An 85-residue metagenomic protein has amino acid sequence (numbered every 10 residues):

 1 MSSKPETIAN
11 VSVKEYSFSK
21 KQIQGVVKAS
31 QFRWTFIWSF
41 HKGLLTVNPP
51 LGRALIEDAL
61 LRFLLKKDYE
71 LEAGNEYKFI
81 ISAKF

Functional and structural regions predicted by a protein language model:
M1-E6, S82-F85: Short intrinsically disordered terminal tails
M1-S2, I23-Q24, K67: Intrinsically disordered, low-complexity boundary segments flanking structured domains
S2, T46-V47: Compositionally biased, intrinsically disordered/low-complexity regions enriched for serine, proline and threonine
K4-E6, A29, E72-G74: A generic structural signal for short, non-catalytic loop/turn and secondary-structure boundary residues
T7-L44: N-terminal acidic leader/helix
H41, V47-F85: Acidic, low-complexity intrinsically disordered segments
